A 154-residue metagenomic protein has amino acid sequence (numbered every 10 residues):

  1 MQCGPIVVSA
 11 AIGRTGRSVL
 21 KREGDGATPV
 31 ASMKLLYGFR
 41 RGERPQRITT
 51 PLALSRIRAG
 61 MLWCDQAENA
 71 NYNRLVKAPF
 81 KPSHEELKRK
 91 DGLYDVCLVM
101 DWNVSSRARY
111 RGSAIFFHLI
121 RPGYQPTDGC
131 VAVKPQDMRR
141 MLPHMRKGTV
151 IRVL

Functional and structural regions predicted by a protein language model:
M1-T127, Q136-L154: Cell wall/extracellular polymer interaction/catalysis modules
C130: Short cysteine clusters
V133: A conserved hydrophobic position in a structured secondary element of the catalytic/binding core that shapes
